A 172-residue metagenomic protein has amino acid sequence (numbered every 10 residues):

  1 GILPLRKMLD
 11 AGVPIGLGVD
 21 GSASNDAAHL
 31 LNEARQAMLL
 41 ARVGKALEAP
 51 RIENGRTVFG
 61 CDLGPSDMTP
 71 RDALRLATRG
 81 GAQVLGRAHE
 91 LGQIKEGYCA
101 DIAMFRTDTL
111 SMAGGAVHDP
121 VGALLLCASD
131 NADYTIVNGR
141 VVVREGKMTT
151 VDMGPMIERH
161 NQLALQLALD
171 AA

Functional and structural regions predicted by a protein language model:
I2-R6, H118-P120: Charged helix-capping and loop-helix junction motifs
L5-T109, L126: His/Asp/Glu-enriched, well-ordered alpha-helical/loop segment that forms or immediately abuts the divalent-metal
N25, D72-A172: Active-site microenvironment of metallo-dependent hydrolases
